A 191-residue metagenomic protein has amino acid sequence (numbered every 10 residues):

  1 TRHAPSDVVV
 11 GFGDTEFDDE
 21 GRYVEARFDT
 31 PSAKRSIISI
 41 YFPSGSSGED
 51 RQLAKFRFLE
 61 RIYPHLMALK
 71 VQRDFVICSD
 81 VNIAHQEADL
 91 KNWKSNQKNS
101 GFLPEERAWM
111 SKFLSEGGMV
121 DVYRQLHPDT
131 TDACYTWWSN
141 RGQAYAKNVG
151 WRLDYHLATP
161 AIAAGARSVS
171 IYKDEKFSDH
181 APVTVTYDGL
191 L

Functional and structural regions predicted by a protein language model:
T1-G45: Structured beta-strand-rich core segments of catalytic domains in phosphoester-bond hydrolases
T1-R2, A26-S32, N148, T159-P160 (+1 more regions): Active-site beta-strand termini and strand-to-loop segments that position acidic
T1-V8, E116, R141-A164: Conserved beta strand-loop-helix elements of the APE1-like EEP
V10-G13, D121-T131, V169-K173: Acidic carboxylate-rich catalytic motifs and surrounding loops in phosphoryl-/glycosyl-chemistry enzymes
F12-D14, F42-L59, K94-N99: Surface-exposed cleft-lining segments at the edges of enzyme active sites
E20-E25, R152-D154, H180-T184: Short hydrophobic/aromatic beta-strand or adjacent loop that forms the aromatic wall/cage of a ligand/substrate-binding
F58-L153: Metal-dependent phosphoesterases centered on the DNase I-like endonuclease/exonuclease/phosphatase
R167-L191: Surface polyanion/phosphate-binding segment centered on an Asp-His-Pro turn
